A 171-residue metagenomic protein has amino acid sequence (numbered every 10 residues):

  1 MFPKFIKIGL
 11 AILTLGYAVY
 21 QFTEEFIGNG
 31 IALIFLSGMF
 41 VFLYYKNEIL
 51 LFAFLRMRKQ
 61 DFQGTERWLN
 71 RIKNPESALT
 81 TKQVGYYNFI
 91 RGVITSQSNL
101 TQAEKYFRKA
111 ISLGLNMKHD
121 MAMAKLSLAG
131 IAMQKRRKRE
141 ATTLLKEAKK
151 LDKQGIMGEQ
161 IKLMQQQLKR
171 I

Functional and structural regions predicted by a protein language model:
L33-R58: Transmembrane alpha-helices and immediately adjacent membrane-cytoplasm interface residues in multi-pass integral
L43, T80-K82, K118-M121, E159: Residue signature of alpha-solenoid helical repeat architecture, marking inter-repeat boundaries and helix-start
K59, Q97-S98, Q134-K135: Structural motif corresponding to the intra-repeat A-B loop/turn of tetratricopeptide repeats
N70-P75, R108-G114, K146-L151, I156: Amphipathic alpha-helical segments of tetratricopeptide repeats
